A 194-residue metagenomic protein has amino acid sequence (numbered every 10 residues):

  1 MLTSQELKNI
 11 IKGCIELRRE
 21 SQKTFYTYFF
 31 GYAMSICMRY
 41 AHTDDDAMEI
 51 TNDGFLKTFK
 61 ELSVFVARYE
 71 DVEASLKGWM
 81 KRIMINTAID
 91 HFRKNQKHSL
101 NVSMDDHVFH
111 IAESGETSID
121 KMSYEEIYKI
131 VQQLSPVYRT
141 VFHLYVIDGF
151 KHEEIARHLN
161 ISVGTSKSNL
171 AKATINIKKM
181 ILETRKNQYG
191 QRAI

Functional and structural regions predicted by a protein language model:
K8, K23-Y26, D44-V64: Conserved RNAP core-binding helix
K12-S35, F59, K129: A short, charge-rich alpha-helical start-of-domain segment used by transcription regulators
I15-E16, R39, F55-E73: Sigma70-family region 2
E49-L56, A74-N86: Structural recognition of an alpha-helix C-terminal capping motif at a helix-to-coil junction
V64-V66, K81-V102: Arg/Lys-rich amphipathic alpha helix in sigma70-family domain 2
H98-Y124: Internal acidic/polar
L134, R139, T174-I194: Short, Lys/Arg-enriched C-terminal cap helix and immediately downstream tail that follows
V141-Y145: A short pre-motif secondary-structure segment
